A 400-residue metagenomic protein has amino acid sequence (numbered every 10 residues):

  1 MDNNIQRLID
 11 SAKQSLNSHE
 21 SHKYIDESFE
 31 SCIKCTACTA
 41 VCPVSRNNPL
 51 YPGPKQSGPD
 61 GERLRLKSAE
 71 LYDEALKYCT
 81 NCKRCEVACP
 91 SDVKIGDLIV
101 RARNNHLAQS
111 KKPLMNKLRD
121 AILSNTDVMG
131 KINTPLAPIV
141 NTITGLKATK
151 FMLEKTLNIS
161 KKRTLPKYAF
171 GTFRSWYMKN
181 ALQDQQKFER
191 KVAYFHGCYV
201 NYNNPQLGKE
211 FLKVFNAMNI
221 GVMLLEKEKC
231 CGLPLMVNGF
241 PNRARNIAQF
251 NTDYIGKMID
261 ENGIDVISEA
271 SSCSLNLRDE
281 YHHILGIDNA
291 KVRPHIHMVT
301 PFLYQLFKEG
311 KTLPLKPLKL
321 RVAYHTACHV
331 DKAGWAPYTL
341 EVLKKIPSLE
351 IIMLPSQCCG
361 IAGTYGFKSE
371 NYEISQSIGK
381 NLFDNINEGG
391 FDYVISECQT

Functional and structural regions predicted by a protein language model:
D2-D10, Q14-S15, E20-I25, R163-N180: Short N-terminal secondary-structure initiator segments
D2-E20, V44-E74, D92-A121: Non-heme iron-sulfur electron-transfer modules
A12, S21-H22, P59, S68-A69 (+6 more regions): General secondary-structure edge motif
N17-F29, R65-K77, N216-M218, K345-S348: Short, intrinsically disordered, charge-biased short linear motifs at domain edges
E20-Y24, N81, N246-I247, I378: Short, glycine/acidic-rich beta->alpha junctions
D26-S45, L71-V93, M129-G130, Y202 (+2 more regions): Cysteine-centered iron-sulfur cluster-binding motifs in ferredoxin-type domains/subunits of redox enzymes
V41, N48-L50, W176-K179: Short acidic/polar alpha-helix capping motifs at helix-coil junctions
I95-T400: Iron-sulfur cluster-binding electron-transfer modules in prokaryotic oxidoreductases
